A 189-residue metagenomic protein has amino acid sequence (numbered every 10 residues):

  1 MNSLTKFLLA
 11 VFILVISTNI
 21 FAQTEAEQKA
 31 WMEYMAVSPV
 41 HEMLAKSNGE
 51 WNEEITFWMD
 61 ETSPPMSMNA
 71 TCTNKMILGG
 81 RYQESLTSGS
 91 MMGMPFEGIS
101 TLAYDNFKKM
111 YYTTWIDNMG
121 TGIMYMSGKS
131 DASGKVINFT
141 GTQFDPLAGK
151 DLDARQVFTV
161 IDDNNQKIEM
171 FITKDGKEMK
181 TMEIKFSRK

Functional and structural regions predicted by a protein language model:
M1-E25: Bacterial Sec-dependent N-terminal signal peptides
A22-K189: Hydrophobic small-molecule pocket/channel-lining residues, especially in calycin-type beta-barrels
